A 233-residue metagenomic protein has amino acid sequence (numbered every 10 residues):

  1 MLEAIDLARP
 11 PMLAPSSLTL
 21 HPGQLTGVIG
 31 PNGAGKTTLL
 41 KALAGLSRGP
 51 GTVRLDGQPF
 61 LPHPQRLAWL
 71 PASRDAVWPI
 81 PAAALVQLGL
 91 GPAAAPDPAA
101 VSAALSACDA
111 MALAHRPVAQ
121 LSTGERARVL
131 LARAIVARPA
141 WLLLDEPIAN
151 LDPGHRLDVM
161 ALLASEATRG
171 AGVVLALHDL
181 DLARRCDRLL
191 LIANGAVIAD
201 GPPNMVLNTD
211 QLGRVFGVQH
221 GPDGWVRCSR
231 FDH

Functional and structural regions predicted by a protein language model:
A44: Helix-to-loop junction immediately C-terminal to a conserved catalytic motif
R48-Q65: Conserved ABC transporter NBD signature motif
P98-L113: Conserved ABC ATPase "signature" region
P117-L121, E125: Conserved ABC ATPase signature
L142-E146: Catalytic Walker B motif of ABC-type/P-loop ATPase nucleotide-binding domains
L189-P202: H-loop (His-switch) and adjacent beta-strand-loop-beta switch element of ABC-type ATPase nucleotide-binding domains
G213-H233: ABC ATPase nucleotide-binding domains
